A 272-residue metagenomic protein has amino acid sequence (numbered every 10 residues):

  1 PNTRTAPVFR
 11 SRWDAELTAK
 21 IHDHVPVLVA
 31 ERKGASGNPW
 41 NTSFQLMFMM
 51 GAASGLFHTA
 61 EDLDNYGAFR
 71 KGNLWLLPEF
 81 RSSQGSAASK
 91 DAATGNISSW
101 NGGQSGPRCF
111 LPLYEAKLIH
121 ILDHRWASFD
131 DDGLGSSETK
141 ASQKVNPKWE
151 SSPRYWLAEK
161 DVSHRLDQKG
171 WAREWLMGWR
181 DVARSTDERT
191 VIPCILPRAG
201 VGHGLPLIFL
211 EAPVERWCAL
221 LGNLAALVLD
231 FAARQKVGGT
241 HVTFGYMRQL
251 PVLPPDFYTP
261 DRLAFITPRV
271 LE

Functional and structural regions predicted by a protein language model:
P1-E272: S-adenosyl-L-methionine
